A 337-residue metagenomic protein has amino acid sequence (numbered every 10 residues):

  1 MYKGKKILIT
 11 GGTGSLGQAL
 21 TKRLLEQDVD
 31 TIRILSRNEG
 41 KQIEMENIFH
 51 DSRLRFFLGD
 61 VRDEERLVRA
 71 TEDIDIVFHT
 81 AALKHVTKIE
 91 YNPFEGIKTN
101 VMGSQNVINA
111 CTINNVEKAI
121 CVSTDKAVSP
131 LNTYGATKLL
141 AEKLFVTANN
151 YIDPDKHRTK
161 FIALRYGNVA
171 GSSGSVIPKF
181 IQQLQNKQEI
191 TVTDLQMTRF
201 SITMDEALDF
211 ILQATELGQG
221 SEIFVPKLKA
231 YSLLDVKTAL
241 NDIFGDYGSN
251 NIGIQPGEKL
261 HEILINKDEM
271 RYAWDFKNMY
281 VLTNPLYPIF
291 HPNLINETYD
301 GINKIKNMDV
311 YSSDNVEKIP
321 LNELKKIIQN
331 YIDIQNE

Functional and structural regions predicted by a protein language model:
K6-Q27: N-terminal Rossmann NAD(P)H-binding glycine-rich loop of SDR-like oxidoreductase domains
T10, T71-T80, C121: Rossmann-fold scaffold of SDR-type NAD(P)-dependent oxidoreductases
D28-K41: Conserved glycine-rich Rossmann-like NAD(P)H-binding loop of the short-chain dehydrogenase/reductase
S36, L58, K98, D194: Conserved residues in the N-terminal Rossmann fold of short-chain dehydrogenase/reductase
R55-I76: Conserved Rossmann-fold cofactor-binding substructure of NAD(P)-dependent oxidoreductases
F56, G96, A119, F161-L164: Hydrophobic/aromatic anchor residues within beta-strands of the central parallel beta-sheet of Rossmann-like
H79, L83-K143, T147: Conserved Rossmann-fold NAD(P)-dependent oxidoreductase catalytic core, especially the SDR/UDP-sugar
I113, T147-A163, N168-E337: Strand-loop microenvironment adjacent to phosphate/nucleotide-handling motifs in alpha/beta enzyme folds
